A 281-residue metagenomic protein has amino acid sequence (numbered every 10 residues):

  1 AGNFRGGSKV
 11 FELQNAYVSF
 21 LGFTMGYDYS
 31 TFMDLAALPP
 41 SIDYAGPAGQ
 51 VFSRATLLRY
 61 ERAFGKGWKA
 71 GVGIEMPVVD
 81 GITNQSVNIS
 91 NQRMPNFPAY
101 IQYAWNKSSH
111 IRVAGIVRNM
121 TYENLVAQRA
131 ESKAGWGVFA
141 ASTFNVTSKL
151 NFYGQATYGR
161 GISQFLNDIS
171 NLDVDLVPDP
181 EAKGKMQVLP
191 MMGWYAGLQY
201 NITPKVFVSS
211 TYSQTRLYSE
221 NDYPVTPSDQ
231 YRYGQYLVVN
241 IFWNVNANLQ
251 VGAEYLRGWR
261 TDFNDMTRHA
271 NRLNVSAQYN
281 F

Functional and structural regions predicted by a protein language model:
A1-D80, R93-M94, P98, Q102-W105 (+2 more regions): Outer membrane beta-barrel
A1-N3, G22, Y29-T31, I74-V78 (+6 more regions): Transmembrane beta-strands of outer-membrane beta-barrel pores
A1-S19, M33-A45, T83-Q85, M120-A130 (+4 more regions): Surface-exposed loop and membrane-interface regions of Gram-negative outer-membrane beta-barrel proteins
V10-Q14, S19, F52-T56, R93-F97 (+4 more regions): Residues that define the transmembrane beta-barrel architecture of outer-membrane proteins
Y17-S19, R59-E61, Y100-Q102, F139-A141 (+4 more regions): Outer-membrane beta-barrel architecture
L21-M25, K66-V72, S108-V113, K149-F152 (+2 more regions): Repeated loop/turn-to-beta-strand initiation elements of outer-membrane beta-barrel proteins
A104-Y231: Detector for outer-membrane/organellar transmembrane beta-barrel domains, recognizing the amphipathic beta-strand
W243-V245, R268-F281: Outer-membrane beta-barrel "beta-signal"
